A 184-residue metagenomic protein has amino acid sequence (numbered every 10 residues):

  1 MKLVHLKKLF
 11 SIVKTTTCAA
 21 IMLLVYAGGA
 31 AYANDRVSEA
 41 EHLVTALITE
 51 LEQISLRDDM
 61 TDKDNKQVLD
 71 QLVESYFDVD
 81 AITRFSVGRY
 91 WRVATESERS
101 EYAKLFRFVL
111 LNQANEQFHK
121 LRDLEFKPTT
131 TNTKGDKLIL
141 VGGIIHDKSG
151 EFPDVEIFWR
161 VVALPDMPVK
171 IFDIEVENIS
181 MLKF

Functional and structural regions predicted by a protein language model:
K2-C18: Bacterial N-terminal signal peptides that target proteins for export
I21-A30: C-terminal segment of classical bacterial N-terminal signal peptides
A31-D35: Boundary at the C-terminal end of the N-terminal hydrophobic targeting segment
R36-E116: Early exported N-terminus immediately downstream of N-terminal targeting peptides
Q71, D78, I82, T133-G135 (+2 more regions): Intrinsically disordered, low-complexity linear regions
W91, F108-V109, D147-K148, V176-M181: Solvent-exposed loop/turn segments at secondary-structure junctions within structured extracellular/periplasmic domains
N112-V155: Surface-exposed, charged secondary-structure patches
D154-K183: Short beta-strand edge/turn micro-motifs at domain boundaries
